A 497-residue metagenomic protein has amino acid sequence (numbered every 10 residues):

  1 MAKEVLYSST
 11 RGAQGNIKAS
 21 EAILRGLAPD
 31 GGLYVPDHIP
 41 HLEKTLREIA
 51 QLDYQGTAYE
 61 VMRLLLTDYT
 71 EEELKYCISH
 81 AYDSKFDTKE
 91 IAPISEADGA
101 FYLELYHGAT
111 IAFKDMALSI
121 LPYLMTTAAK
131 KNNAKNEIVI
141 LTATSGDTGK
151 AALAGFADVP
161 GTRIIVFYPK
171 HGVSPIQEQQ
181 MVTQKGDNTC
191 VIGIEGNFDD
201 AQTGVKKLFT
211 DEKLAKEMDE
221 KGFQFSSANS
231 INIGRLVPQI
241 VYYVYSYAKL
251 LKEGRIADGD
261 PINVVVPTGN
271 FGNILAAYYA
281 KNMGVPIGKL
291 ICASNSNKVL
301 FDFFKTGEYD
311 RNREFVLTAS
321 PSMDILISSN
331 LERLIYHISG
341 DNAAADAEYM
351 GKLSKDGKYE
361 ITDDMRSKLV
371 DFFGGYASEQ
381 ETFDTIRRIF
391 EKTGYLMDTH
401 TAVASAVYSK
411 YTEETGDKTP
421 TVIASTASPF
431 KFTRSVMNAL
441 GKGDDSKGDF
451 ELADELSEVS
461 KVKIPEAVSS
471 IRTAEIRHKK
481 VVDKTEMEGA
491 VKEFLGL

Functional and structural regions predicted by a protein language model:
M1-L497: PLP-dependent amino-acid enzyme catalytic core
